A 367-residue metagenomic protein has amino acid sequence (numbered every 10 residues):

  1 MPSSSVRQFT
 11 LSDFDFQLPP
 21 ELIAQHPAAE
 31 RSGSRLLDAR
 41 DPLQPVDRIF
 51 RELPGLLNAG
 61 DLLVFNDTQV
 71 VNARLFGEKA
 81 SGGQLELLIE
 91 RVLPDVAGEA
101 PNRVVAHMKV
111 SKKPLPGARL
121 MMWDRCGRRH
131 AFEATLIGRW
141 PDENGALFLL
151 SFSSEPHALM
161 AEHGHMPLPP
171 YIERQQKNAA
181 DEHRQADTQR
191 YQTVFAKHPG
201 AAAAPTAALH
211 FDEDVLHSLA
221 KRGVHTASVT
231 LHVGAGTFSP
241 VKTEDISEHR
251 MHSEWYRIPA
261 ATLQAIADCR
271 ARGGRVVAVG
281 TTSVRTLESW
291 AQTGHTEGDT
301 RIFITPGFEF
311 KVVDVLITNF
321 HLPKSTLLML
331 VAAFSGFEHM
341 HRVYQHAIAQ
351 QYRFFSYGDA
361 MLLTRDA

Functional and structural regions predicted by a protein language model:
M1-A367: A cross-family signal for N-terminal binding/gating loops and helix N-caps that shape access to the active site
